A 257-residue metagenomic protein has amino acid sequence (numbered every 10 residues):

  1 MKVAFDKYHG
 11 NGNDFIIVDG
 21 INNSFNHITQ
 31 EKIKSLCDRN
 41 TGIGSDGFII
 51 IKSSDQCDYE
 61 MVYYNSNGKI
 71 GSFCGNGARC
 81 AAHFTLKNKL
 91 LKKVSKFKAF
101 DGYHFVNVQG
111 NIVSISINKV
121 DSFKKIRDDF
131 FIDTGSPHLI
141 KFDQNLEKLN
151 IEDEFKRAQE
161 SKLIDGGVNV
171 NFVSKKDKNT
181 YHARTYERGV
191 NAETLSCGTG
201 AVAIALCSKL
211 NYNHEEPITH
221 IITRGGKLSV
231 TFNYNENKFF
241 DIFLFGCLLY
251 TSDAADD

Functional and structural regions predicted by a protein language model:
M1-A4, I33, S53-K69, V120-K124 (+1 more regions): Short, hydrophobic/aliphatic alpha-helical segments
D6-D55, I164: N-terminal beta-alpha supersecondary unit
G42-E60, H138, F155-E187, K227-T231: Conserved phosphate-donor
N65-D133, L206-C247: Acidic, low-complexity central loop/insert segments
G71-N76, V190-I204: Short glycine/threonine-rich catalytic loop with a Thr-x-Gly-x-Asp
D128-F130, L146-K162: Anionic-ligand binding region
D133-T134, I140-K148: Active-site rim beta-loop-alpha module in soluble metabolic enzymes
Y250-D257: Conserved small/polar residues in nucleotide/adenosyl-binding loops
